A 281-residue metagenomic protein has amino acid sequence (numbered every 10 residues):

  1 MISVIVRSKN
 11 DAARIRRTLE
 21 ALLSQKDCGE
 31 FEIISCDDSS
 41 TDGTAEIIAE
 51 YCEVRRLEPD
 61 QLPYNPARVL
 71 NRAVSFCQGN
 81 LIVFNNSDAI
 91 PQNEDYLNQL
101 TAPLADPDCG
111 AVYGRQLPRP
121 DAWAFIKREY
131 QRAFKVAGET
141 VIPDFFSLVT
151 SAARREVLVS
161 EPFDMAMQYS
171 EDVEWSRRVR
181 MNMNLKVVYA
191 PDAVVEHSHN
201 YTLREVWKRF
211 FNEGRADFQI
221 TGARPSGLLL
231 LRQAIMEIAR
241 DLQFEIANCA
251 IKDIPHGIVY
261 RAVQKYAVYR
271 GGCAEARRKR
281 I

Functional and structural regions predicted by a protein language model:
E20-E30: Short, acidic, metal-binding catalytic loop of nucleotide-sugar glycosyltransferases
D37-A45, A89-I90: A conserved acidic beta->alpha catalytic loop
D60-C77: Glycine-rich, basic loop-to-helix element that forms the pyrophosphate-binding segment of sugar-nucleotide handling
N80-I90: Short beta-strand-to-loop acidic/aromatic patch adjacent to the donor-nucleotide binding site
I90-A124: Conserved donor NDP-sugar-binding/catalytic core segment of glycosyltransferases
P118-R119, K135-A153, Q168: A recurrent flexible, glycine/aromatic-enriched loop bordering the glycosyltransferase active site that acts as
Y169-R177: Acidic donor-binding loop at a coil-to-helix junction in glycosyltransferase catalytic cores that engages
R204, K208-I281: Non-catalytic, C-terminal membrane-associated alpha-helical segments of glycosyltransferases
